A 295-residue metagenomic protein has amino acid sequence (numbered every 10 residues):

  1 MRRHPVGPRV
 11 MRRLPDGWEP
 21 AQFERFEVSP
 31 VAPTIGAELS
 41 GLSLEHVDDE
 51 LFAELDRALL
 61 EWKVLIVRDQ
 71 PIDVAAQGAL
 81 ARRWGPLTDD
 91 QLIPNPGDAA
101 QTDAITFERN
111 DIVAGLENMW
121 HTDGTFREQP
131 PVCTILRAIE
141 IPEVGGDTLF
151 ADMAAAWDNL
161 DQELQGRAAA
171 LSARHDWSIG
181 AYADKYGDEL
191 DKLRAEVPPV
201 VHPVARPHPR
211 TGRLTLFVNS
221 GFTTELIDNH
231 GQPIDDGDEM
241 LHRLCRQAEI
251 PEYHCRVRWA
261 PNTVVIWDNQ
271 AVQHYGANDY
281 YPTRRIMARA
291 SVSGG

Functional and structural regions predicted by a protein language model:
M1-V264, N269-G295: Non-heme Fe(II) oxygenase catalytic core, chiefly the N-lobe of the double-stranded beta-helix
